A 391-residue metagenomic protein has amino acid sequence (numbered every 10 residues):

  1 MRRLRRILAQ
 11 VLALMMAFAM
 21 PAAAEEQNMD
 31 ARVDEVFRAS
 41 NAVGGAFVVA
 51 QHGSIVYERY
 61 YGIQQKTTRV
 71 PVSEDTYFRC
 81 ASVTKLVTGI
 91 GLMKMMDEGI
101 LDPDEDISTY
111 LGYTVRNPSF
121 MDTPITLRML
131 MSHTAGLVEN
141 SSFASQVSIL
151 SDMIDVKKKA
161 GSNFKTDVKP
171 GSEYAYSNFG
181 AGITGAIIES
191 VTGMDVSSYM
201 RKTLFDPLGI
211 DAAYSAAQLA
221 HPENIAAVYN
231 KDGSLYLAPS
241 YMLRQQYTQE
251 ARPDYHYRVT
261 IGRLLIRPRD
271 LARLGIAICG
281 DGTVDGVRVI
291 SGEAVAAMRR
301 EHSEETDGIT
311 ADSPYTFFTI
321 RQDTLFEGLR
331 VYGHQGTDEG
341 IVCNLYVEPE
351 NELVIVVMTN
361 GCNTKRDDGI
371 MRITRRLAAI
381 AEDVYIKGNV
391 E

Functional and structural regions predicted by a protein language model:
M1-V11: Bacterial N-terminal signal peptides that target proteins for export
V11-A19: Bacterial N-terminal signal peptides
M20-E25: Sec-dependent signal peptide cleavage junction
E26-F78, I100, K158-F164: Short, conserved catalytic-motif segment at the N-terminal edge
R38-A46, T68-M129, T166-F179, V259-G262 (+1 more regions): Short active-site loop at a secondary-structure junction that contains or immediately precedes the catalytic residue(s)
Q65, S119-T337: Short, surface-exposed loop or secondary-structure junction motifs that flank catalytic or metal-binding residues
V342-G361: Short, well-ordered beta-strand elements
G361-E391: Short, gly/Ser/Thr-rich active-site loops of penicillin-recognizing serine hydrolases
